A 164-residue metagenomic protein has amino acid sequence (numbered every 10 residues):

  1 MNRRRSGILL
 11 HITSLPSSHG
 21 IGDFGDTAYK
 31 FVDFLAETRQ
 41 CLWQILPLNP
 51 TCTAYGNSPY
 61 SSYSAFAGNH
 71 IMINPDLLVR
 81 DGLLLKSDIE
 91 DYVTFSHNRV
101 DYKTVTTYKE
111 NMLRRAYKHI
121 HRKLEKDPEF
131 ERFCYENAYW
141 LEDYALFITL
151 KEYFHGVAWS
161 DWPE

Functional and structural regions predicted by a protein language model:
N2-E164: Acidic/aromatic-lined carbohydrate-recognition and catalytic surfaces of CAZymes acting on diverse glycans
